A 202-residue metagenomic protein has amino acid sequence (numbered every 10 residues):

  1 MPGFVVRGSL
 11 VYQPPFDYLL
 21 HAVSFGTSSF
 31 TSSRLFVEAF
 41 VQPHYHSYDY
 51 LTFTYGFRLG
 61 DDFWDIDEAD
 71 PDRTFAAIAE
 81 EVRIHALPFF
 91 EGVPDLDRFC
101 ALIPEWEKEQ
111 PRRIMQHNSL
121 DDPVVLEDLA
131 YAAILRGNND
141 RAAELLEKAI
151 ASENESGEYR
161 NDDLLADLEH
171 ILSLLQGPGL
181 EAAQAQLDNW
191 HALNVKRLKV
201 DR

Functional and structural regions predicted by a protein language model:
M1-V6: Amphipathic alpha-helical segments
S9: An acidic- and aromatic-residue-enriched active-site/binding cleft used to recognize and process polar
Y12-R202: Intrinsically disordered, low-complexity regulatory regions enriched in serine/threonine/proline and acidic residues
